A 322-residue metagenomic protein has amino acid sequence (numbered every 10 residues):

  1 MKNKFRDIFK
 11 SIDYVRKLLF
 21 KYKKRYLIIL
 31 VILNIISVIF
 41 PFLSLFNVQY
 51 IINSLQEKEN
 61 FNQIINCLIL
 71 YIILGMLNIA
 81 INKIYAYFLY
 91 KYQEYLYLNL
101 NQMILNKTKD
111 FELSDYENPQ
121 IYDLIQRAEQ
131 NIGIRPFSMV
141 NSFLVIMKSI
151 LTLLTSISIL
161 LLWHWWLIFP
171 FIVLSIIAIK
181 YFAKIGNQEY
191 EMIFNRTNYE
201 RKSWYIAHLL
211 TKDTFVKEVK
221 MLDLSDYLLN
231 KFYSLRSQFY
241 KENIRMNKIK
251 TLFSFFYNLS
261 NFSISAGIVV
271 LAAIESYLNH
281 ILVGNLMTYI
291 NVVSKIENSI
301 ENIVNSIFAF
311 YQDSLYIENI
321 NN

Functional and structural regions predicted by a protein language model:
M1-F40, F61-C67, Y85-L89, N106 (+4 more regions): Membrane-integrated ABC transporters
M1-K2, M103-I134, R196-N230, N322: Short intracellular "coupling" helices and adjacent cytoplasmic loop segments at the cytosolic face of multi-pass
F20-K24, E129-M139, E191-N198, H208-T211 (+3 more regions): An intracellular "coupling" helix at the cytosolic face of ABC transporter transmembrane type-1 domains
L27-I84, I159-E189, S263-G267, N279-V283 (+1 more regions): Transmembrane helix-loop-helix hairpins at lipid-water interfaces of multipass membrane proteins, especially the type-1
S44, E129-V173, S260, I264: Hydrophobic alpha-helical transmembrane segments of ABC transporter permease domains
S44-V48, L77-E117, I185-Y190, L224-L228 (+1 more regions): Juxtamembrane helix-loop junctions of ABC transporter transmembrane domains
L153-S158, A266, V270-A273, S299: Alpha-helical transmembrane segments of multipass membrane proteins
L224, I268, Y289-N322: Cytosolic ends of transmembrane helices, especially the final helix of ABC transmembrane type-1 domains
